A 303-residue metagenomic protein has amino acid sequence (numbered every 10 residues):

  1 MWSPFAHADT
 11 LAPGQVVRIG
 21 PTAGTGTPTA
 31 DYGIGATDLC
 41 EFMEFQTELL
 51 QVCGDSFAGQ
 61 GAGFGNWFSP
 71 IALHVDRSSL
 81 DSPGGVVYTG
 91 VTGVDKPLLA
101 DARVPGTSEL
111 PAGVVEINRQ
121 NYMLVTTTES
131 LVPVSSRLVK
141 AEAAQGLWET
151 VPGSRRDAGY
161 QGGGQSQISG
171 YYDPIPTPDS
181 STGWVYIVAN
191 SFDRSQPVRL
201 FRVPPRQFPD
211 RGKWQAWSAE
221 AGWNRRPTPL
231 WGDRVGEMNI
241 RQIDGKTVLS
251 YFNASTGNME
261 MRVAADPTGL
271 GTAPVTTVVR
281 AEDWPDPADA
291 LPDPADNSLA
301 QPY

Functional and structural regions predicted by a protein language model:
M1-W2: Bacterial N-terminal signal peptides
F5, D9-Y32, E44-P105, E116-G163 (+2 more regions): Beta-rich carbohydrate-recognition and catalytic domains
D38-E41, K96-V115, S166-P176, G236-N239 (+1 more regions): Beta-propeller and closely related beta-sheet repeat lectin domains
L299: Copper-binding active sites and cupredoxin-like electron-transfer domains, recognizing His/Cys-rich ligand loops
